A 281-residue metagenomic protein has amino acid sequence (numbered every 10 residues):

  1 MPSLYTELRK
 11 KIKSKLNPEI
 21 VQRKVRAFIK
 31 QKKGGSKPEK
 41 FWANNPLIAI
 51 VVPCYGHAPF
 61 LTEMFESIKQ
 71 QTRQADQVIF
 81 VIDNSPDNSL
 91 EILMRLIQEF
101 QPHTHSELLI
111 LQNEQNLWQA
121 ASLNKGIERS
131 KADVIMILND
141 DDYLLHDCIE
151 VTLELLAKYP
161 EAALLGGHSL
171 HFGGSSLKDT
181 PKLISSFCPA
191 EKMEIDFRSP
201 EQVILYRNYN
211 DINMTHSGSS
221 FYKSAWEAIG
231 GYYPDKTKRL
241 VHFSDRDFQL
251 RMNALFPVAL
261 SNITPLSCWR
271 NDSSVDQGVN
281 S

Functional and structural regions predicted by a protein language model:
P2-S67: N-proximal low-complexity "stem/linker" segments adjacent to membrane-targeting elements
E66-A75: Short, acidic, metal-binding catalytic loop of nucleotide-sugar glycosyltransferases
I82-L93, Q115, N139: A conserved acidic beta->alpha catalytic loop
N88, D142-L155: Acidic donor-binding/catalytic loop of UDP-sugar-dependent glycosyltransferases, especially processive GT2
Q112-S130, D140: Glycine-rich, basic loop-to-helix element that forms the pyrophosphate-binding segment of sugar-nucleotide handling
I135: Short aromatic/hydrophobic "clamp" motif used to bind/position activated sugar donors
I149-F187: Conserved donor NDP-sugar-binding/catalytic core segment of glycosyltransferases
K238-F248: Acidic donor-binding loop at a coil-to-helix junction in glycosyltransferase catalytic cores that engages
